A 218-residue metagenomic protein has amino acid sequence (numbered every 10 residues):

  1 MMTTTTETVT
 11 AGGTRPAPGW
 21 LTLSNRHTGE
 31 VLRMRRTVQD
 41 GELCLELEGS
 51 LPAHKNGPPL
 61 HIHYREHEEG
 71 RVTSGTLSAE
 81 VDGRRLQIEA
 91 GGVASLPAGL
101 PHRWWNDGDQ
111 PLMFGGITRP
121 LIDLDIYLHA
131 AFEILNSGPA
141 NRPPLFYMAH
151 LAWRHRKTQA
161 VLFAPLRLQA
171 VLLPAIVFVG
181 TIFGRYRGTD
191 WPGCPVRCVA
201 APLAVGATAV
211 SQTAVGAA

Functional and structural regions predicted by a protein language model:
M1-C44, K55-L60, Y64-E66, R71 (+1 more regions): Jelly-roll (double-stranded beta-helix
E46-S50: Short amphipathic
